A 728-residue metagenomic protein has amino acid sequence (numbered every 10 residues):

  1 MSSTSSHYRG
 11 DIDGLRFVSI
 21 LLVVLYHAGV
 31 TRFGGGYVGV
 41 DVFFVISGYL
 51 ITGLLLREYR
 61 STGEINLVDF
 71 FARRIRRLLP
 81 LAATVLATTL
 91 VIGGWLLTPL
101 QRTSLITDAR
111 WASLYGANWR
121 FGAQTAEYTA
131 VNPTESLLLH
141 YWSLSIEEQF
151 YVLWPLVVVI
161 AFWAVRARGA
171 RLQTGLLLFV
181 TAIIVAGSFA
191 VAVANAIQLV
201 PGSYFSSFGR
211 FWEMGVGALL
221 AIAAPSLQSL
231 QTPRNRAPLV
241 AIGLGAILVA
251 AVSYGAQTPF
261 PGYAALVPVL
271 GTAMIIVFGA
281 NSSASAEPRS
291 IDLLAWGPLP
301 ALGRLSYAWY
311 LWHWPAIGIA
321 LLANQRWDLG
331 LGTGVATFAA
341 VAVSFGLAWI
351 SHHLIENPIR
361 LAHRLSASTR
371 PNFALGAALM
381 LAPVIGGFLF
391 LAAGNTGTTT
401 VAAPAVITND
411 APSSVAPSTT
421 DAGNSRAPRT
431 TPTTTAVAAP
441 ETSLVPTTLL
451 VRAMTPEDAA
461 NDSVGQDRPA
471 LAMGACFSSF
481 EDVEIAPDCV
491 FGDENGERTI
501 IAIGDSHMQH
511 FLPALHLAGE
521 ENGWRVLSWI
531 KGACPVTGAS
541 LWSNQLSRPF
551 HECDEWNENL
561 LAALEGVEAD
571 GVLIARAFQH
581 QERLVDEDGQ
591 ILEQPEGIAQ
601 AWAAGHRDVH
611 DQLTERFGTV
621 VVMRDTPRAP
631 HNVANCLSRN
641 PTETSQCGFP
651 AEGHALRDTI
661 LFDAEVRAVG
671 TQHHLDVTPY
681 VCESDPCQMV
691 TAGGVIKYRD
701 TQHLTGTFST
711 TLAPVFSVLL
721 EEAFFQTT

Functional and structural regions predicted by a protein language model:
M1-F390, Q726: Membrane-interface helix/loop caps of multi-pass membrane proteins
A256, N324-F338, F345-H353, N357-T728: Extracellular/periplasmic envelope-modification machinery, especially enzymes that add or remove acyl/ester groups on
